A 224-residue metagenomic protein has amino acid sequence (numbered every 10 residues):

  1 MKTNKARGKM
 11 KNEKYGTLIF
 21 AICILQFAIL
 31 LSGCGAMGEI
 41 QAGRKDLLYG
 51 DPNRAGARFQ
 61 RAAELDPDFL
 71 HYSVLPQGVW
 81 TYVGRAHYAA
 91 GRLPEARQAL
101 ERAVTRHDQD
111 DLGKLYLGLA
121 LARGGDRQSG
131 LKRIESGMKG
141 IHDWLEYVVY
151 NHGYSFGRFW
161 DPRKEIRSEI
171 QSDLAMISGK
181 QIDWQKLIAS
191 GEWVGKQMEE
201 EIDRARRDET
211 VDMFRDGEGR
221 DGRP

Functional and structural regions predicted by a protein language model:
A63, L119-E146, S172-G179: TPR/TPR-like (Sel1-like) alpha-helical repeat modules
E146-P224: Terminal, low-structured helical/coil segments at or just beyond the last alpha-helical repeat
